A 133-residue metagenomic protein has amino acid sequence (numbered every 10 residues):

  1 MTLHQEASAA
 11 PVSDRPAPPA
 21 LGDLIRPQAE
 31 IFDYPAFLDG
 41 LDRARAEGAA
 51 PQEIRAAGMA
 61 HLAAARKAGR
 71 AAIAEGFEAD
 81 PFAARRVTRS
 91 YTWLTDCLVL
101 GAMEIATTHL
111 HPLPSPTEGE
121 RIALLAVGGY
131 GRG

Functional and structural regions predicted by a protein language model:
M1-T2, T107: Intrinsic structural disorder
T2-A74: Extended, charge-enriched "interface" segments that sit outside catalytic cores
I25, A50, H61, A65 (+4 more regions): Short, flexible coil/linker segments at or flanking structured domains
P51-G58, D80-Y91: Residue-level recognition of alpha-helical structural elements
A72-F82: A short small-residue
F82, R86, W93-D96, L100-G133: Active-site nucleotide-donor binding segment shared across nucleotidyl transfer reactions
